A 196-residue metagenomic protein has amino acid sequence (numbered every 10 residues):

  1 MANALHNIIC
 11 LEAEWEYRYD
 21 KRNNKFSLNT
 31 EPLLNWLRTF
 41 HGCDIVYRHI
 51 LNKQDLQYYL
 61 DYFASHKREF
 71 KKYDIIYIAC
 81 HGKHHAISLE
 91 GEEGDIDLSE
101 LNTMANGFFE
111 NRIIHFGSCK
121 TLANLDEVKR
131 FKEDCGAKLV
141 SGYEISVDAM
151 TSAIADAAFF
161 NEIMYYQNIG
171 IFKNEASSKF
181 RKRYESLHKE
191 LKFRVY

Functional and structural regions predicted by a protein language model:
M1-Y73, E110-G117: A domain-level signal for caspase-like cysteine endopeptidase catalytic cores and their zymogen-processing architecture
W15-R22, K53-D55, G82-A86, K120-A123 (+1 more regions): Short acidic, S/G/P-rich loop/turn micro-motifs used as interaction or catalytic elements
P32-H41, L60-R68, A105, K132 (+2 more regions): Hydrophobic, Leu/Ile/Phe/Ala-enriched alpha-helical segments that form helix-helix packing faces
F63-S99: A glycine-rich, hydrophobic loop/mini-helix early in the fold
G91-A153: Catalytic cores of nucleophile-dependent amide-cleaving enzymes
G94-A105, Y166-Y196: Caspase-like cysteine protease fold
A153-M164: Short, small-residue alpha-helix embedded
